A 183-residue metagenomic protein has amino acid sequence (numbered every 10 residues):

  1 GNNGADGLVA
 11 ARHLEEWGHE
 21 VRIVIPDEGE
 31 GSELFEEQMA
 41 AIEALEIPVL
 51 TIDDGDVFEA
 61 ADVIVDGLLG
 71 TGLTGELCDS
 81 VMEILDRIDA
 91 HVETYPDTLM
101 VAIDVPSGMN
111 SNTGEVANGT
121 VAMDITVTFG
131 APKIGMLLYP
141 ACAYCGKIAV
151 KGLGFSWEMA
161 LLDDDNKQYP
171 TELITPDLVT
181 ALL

Functional and structural regions predicted by a protein language model:
N2-I64, L69, T74-D79: A cross-family phosphate/adenosyl-ligand binding-site feature
A61-L183: YjeF_N-associated NAD(P)HX repair module
